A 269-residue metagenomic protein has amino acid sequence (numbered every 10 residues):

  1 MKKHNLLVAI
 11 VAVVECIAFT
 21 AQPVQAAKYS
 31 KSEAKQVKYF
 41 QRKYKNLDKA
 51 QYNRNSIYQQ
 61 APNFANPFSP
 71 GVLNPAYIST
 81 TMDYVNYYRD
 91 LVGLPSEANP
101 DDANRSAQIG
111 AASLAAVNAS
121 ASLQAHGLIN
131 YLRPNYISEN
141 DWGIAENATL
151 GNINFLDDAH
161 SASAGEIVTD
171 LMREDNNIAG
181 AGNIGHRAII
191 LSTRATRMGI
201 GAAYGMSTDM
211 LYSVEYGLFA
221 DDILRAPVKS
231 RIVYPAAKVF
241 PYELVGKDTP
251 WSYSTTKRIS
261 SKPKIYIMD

Functional and structural regions predicted by a protein language model:
K2-A116, T196-R197, A203-D269: N-terminal targeting leaders of exported, membrane, and organelle-targeted proteins
K3-H4, I129, P134, N140 (+1 more regions): Intrinsic-disorder/low-complexity regions
A27-K31, R133-E215: A well-ordered secondary-structure block
N53-P62, A121-L132, R187, L191 (+1 more regions): Short coil/turn segments at secondary-structure boundaries
I78, V85, L132-S138: Long, polar/Ser/Thr-enriched low-complexity segments that form simple helices or flexible linkers at protein ends
G110-L128, I137-E139, M198-I200: Secretory-pathway/luminal and periplasmic proteins that interact with or process carbohydrate-rich
